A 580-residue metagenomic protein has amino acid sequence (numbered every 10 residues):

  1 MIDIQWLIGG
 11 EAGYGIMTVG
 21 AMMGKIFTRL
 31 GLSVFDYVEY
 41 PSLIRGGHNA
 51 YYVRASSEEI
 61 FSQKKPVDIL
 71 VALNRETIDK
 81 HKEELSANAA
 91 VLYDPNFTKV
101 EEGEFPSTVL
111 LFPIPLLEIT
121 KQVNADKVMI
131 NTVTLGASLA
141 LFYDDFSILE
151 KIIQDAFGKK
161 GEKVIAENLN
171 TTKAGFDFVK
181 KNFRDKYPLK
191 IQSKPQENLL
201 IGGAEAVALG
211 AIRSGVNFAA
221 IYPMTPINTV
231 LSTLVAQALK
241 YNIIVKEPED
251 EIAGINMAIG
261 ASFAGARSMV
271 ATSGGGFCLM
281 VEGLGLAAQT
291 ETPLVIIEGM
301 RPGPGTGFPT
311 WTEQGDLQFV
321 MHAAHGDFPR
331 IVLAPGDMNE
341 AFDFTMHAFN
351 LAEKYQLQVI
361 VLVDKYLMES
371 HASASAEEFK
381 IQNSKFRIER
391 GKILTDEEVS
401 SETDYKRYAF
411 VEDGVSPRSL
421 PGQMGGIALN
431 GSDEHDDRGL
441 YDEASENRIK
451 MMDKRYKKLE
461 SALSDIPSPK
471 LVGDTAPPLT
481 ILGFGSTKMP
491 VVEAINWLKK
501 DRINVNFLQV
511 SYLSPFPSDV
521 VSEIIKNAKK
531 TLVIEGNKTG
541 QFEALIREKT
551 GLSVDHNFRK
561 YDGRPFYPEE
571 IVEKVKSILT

Functional and structural regions predicted by a protein language model:
M1-I4, R29-S33, G47-A50, K65-D68 (+12 more regions): Short coil/turn connectors at secondary-structure junctions
M1-L7, E11, A21, K151 (+4 more regions): Thiamine diphosphate
M1-S214, F218-A220, I524: Active-site cofactor/cluster-binding pocket
A12, I119, V128-M129, L135-K160 (+3 more regions): Peripheral docking tails and interdomain loops at the edges of cofactor- or intermediate-handling domains
T18-A21, G46-N49, K82-L85, E102-P106 (+12 more regions): Short acidic, glycine/serine/threonine-rich loops at helix termini
P41-I44, T98-E101, I119, N228 (+7 more regions): Short gly/pro/ser/thr-enriched loop/turn and capping motifs at secondary-structure boundaries
A72, I114, G136, W311-I360 (+2 more regions): Conserved thiamine diphosphate
L200-A204, I212, F349-T580: Flexible, low-complexity linker and terminal segments
